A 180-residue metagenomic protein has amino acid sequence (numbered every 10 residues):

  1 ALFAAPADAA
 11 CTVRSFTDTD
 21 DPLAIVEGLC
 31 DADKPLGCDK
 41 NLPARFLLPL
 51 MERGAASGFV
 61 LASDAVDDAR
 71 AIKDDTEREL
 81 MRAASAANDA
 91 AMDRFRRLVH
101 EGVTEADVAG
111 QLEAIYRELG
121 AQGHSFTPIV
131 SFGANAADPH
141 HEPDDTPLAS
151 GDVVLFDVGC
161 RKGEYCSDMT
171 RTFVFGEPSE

Functional and structural regions predicted by a protein language model:
A1-E180: Active-site neighborhoods and metal-handling regions in enzymes and metal-associated proteins
